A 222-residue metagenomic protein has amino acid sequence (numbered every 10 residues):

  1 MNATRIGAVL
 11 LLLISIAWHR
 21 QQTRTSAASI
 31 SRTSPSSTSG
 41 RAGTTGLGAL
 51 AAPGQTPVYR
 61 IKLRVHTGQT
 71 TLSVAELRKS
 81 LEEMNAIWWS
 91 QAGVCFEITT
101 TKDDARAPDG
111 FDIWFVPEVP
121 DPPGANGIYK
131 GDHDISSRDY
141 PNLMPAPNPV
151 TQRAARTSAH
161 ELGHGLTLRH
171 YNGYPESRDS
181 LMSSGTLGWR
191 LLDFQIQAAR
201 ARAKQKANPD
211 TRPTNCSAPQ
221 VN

Functional and structural regions predicted by a protein language model:
M1-Q21: Sec-dependent N-terminal signal peptides
W18-S31: Signal peptide processing junction and immediate N-terminal pro/mature segment of secreted/exported proteins
A28-Y59, R212-N222: N-terminal low-complexity, Pro/Thr/Ser-rich intrinsically disordered segments that act as propeptides or flexible
R41-I87: Fold-level signature of zinc-dependent metallopeptidase catalytic domains
Y59, D109, S177-R178: Residues that flank catalytic or metal-binding motifs in active/ligand-binding sites
K62-R64, D112-W114, L181-S183: Soluble periplasmic/extracytoplasmic beta-strand elements of cell-envelope proteins
T71-Y174: Metzincin-family zinc-dependent endopeptidase catalytic domain
N148-N222: The catalytic-center signature of Zn2+-dependent metalloproteases
